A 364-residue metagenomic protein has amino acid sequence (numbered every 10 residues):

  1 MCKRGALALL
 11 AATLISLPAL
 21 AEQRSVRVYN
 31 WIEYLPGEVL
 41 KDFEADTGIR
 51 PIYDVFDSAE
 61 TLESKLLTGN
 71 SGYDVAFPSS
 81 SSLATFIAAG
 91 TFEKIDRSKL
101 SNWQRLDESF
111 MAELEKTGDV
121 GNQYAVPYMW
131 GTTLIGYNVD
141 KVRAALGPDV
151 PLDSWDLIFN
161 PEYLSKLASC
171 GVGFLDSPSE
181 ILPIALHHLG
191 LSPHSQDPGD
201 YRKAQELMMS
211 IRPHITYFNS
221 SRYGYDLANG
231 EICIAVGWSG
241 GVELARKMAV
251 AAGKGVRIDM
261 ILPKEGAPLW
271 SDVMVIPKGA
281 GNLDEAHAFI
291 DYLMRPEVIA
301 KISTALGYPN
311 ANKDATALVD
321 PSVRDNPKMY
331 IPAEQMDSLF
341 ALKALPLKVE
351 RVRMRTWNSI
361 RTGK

Functional and structural regions predicted by a protein language model:
E22-A89: Early extracytoplasmic/lumenal segment of secretory-pathway proteins
S82-T85, I234-G255: A ligand-binding cleft/hinge motif common to bilobed small-molecule-binding domains
L83-H214, S221-A228: Extracytoplasmic ligand-binding site segments that recognize negatively charged/polar headgroups
E93-Q104, D156, A252-P268, P277-G279: Short beta-strand->loop
G136-K141, H187-G190, W270-N282, K301: A bilobed periplasmic-binding-protein/Venus flytrap-type ligand-binding module shared by bacterial periplasmic
Y201-S210, T216, K254-V275: Periplasmic-binding protein-like
Y225, A333-K364: Conserved C-terminal helix/tail region of periplasmic/extracytoplasmic solute-binding proteins
P277-S338: Mature extracytoplasmic/periplasmic domains
